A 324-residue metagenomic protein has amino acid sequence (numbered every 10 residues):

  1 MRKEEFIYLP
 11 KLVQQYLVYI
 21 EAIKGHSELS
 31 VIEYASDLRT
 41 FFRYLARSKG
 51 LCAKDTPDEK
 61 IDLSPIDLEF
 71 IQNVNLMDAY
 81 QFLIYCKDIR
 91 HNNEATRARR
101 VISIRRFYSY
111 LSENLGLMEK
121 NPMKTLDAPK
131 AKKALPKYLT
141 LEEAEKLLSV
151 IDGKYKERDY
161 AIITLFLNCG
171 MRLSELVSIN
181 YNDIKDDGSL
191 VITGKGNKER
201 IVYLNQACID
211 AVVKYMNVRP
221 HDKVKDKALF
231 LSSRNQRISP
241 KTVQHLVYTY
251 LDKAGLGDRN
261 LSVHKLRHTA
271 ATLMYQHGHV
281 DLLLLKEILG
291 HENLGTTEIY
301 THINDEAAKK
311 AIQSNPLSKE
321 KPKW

Functional and structural regions predicted by a protein language model:
M1-W324: Conserved catalytic core of the tyrosine transesterase superfamily
